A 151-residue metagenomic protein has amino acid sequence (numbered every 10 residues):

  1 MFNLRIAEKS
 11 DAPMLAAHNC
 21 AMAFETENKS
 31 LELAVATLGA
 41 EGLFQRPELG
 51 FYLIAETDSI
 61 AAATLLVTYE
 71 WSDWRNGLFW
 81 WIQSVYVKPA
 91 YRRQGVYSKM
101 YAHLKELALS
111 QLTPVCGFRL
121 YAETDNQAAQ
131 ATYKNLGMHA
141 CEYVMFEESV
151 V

Functional and structural regions predicted by a protein language model:
N3-L15: A short beta-loop-alpha structural element at the N-terminal edge of CoA-dependent acyl/N-acetyltransferase catalytic
C20-E41: Conserved GNAT-fold acetyl-CoA-binding loop/helix
G42-I54: A short helix-loop-beta-strand connector motif used in the catalytic cores of GNAT acetyltransferases and, in some
I54, I60-Y69: Conserved beta-strand in the GNAT
V85-R93: A short, internal acetyl-CoA/4′-phosphopantetheine-binding micro-motif in the GNAT/acyltransferase core
K88, K99-C116: Conserved acyl-CoA
S98, Y121-E142: Conserved active-site alpha-helix within GNAT-family acetyltransferase domains
P114-A129, E147-V151: Conserved beta-strand-loop-alpha-helix junction that forms the acyl-donor binding cleft
